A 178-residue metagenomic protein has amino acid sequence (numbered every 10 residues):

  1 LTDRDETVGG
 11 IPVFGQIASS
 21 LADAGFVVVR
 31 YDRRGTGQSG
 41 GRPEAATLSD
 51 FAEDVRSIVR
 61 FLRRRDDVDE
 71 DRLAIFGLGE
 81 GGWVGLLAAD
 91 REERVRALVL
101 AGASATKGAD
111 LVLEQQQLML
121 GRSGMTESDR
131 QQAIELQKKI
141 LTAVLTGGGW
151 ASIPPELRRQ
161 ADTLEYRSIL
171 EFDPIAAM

Functional and structural regions predicted by a protein language model:
L1-S20: Short, surface-exposed "cap/lid" segments of acyl-processing enzymes
L1-T2, T36, T106: Active-site loop signature of alpha/beta-hydrolase-fold enzymes
R4-T7, S39-P43: Conserved catalytic-core motifs of eukaryotic protein kinase domains, centered on the activation segment
A18-Q38: Conserved alpha/beta-hydrolase
G41-L48, L164-S168: Second-shell loop/turn segments in exported
A45-D66: Alpha/beta-hydrolase active-site loop
F61-L120, M125: Primarily recognizes the serine-hydrolase "nucleophile elbow" in alpha/beta-hydrolase and SGNH/GDSL folds
V99-A177: Accessory cap/linker subdomain of secreted extracellular hydrolases
